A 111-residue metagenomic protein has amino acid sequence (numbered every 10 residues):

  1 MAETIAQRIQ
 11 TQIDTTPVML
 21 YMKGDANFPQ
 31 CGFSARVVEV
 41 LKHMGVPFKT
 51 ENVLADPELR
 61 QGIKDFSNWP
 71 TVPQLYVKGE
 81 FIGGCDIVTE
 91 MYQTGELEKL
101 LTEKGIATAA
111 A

Functional and structural regions predicted by a protein language model:
M1-I5, A109-A111: N-terminal organelle transit peptides
Q7, R60-D65: TIR-domain catalytic/interaction hotspot
Q10-P47: Local sequence-structure signature of Cys/Sec-based thiol-disulfide redox active-site neighborhoods
M19, F66-V77, G83-D86: Structural micro-motif
K23, L54-D56, K78: Structured beta-strand/turn binding interfaces of compact recognition modules in eukaryotic regulators
G45-R60: Thiol-based oxidoreductase modules, predominantly thioredoxin-like and allied folds used for disulfide exchange
V77-T108: Non-catalytic, surface beta->alpha helical segment in thiol-disulfide oxidoreductase systems
